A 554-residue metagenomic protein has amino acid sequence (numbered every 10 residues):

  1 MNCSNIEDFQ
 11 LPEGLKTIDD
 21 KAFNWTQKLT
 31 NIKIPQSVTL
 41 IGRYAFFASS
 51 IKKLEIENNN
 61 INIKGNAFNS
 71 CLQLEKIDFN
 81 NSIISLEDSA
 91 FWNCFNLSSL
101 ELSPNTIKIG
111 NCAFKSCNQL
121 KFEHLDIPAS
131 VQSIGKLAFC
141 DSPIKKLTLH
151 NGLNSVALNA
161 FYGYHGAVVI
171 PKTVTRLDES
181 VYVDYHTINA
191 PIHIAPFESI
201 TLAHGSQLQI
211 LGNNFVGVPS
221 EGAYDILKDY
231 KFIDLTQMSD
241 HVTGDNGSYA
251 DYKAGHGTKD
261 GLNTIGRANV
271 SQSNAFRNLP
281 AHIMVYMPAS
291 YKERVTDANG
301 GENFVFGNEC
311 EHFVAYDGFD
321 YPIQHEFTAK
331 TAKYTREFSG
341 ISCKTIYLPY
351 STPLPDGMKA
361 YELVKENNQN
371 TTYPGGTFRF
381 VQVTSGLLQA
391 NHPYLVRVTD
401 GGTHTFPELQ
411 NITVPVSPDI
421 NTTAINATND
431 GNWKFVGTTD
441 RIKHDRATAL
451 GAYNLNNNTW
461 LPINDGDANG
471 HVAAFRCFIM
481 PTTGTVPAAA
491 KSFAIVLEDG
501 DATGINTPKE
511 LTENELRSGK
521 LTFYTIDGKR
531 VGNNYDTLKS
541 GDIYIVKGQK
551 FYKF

Functional and structural regions predicted by a protein language model:
S4-T17, Q27-L40, S49-N62, L72-S85 (+7 more regions): Structural signature of tandem-repeat unit edges
G14, S342, A390-H392, S540-I543: A glycine-anchored, Pro-Gly-centered beta-turn/N-cap motif
D19-N24, G42-A45, G65-N69, E87-W92 (+5 more regions): Consensus positions within tandem repeat domains that build extended binding/scaffold surfaces
L202, D297, F306-G307, Y373 (+3 more regions): Acidic surface patches and DE-rich sequence motifs
D234-Q237, V242-R277, F406-P407, V414-R446: Extracellular, surface-exposed repeat/solenoid domains
K292-E293, D297-G357, V381-T459, I463-P508 (+1 more regions): A short, polar beta-strand/turn micro-motif
D356-Y373, L461: Short, surface-exposed polybasic-aromatic patches that bind anionic ligands, especially phosphate groups
D501-F554: C-terminal outer-membrane/trafficking sorting elements
